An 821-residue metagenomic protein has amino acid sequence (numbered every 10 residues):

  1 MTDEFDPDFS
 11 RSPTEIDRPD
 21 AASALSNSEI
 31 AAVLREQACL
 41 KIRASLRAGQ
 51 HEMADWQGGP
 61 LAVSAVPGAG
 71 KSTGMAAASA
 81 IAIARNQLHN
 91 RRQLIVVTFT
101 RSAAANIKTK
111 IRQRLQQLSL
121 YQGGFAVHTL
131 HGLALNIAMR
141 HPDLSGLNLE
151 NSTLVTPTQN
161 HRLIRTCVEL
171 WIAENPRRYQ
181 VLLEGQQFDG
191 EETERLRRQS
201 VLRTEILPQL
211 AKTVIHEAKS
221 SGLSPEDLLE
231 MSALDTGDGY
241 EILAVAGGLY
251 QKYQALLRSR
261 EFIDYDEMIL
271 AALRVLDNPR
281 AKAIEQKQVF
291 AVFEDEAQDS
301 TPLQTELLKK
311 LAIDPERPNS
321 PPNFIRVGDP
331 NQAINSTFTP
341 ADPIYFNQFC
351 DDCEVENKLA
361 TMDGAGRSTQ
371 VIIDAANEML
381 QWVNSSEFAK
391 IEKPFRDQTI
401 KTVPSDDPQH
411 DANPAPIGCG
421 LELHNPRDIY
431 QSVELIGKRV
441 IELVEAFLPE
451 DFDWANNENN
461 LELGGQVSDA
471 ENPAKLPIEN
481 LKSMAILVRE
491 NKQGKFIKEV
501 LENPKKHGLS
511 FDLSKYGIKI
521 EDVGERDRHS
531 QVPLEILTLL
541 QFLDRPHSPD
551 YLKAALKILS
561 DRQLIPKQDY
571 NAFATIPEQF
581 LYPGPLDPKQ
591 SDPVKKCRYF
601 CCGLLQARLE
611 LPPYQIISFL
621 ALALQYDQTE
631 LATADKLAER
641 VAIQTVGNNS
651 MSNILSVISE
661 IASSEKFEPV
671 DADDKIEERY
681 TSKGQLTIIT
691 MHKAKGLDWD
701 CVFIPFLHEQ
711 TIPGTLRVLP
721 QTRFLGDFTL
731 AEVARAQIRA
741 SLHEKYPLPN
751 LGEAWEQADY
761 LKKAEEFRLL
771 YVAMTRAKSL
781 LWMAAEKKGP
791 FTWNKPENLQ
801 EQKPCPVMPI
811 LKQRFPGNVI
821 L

Functional and structural regions predicted by a protein language model:
T2-N106, Q113, E294, Q298-S548 (+2 more regions): Conserved motor-region signature of P-loop NTPase helicases/translocases
D3-P13, R197-V214, L223, D227-I242 (+11 more regions): Nucleic acid-machinery interaction/catalytic patches
S64, R91-I206, I344-D351: Conserved P-loop NTPase-based nucleic-acid remodeling module centered on helicase motor cores
V127, H131-A134, E241-A291, T301-L307 (+4 more regions): Conserved helicase/translocase P-loop NTPase motor core
P157-L256, Q579-P612, F619, L624: Coupling/switch/interface segments within P-loop NTPase motor domains and analogous charged loops in nucleic-acid
R177-T204, S232, F388-P416, N457-S468 (+3 more regions): Charged, glycine/proline-rich intrinsically disordered loops and linkers
T538-L780, A784-K788, T792-W793, P809-I810: Conserved helicase C-terminal RecA-like lobe
K788, M808-L821: C-terminal, charged and often intrinsically disordered regions of DNA end-processing helicases and nucleases
